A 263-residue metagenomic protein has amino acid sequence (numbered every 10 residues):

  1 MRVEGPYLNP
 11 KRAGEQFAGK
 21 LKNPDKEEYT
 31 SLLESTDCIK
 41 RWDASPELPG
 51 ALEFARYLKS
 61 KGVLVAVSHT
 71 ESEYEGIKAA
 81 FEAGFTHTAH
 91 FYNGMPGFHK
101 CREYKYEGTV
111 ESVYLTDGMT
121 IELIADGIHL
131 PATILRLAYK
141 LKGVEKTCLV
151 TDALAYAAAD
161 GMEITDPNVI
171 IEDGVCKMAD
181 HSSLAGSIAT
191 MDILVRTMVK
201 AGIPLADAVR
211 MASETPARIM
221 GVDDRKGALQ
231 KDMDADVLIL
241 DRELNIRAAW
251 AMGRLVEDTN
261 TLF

Functional and structural regions predicted by a protein language model:
M1-C38: Divalent-metal coordination cores built from histidine and acidic residues
K22-K26, S45-L48, L52, E103-E107 (+6 more regions): Electropositive phosphate-/nucleotide-binding environments in soluble metabolic enzymes
L33-A159, K177: Active-site core of metal-dependent hydrolases
K105-L123, Y139-T151, Y156-L240: His/Asp/Glu-enriched, well-ordered alpha-helical/loop segment that forms or immediately abuts the divalent-metal
E243-W250: Short, Lys/Arg- and Gly-enriched loop/turn segments at beta-strand edges
